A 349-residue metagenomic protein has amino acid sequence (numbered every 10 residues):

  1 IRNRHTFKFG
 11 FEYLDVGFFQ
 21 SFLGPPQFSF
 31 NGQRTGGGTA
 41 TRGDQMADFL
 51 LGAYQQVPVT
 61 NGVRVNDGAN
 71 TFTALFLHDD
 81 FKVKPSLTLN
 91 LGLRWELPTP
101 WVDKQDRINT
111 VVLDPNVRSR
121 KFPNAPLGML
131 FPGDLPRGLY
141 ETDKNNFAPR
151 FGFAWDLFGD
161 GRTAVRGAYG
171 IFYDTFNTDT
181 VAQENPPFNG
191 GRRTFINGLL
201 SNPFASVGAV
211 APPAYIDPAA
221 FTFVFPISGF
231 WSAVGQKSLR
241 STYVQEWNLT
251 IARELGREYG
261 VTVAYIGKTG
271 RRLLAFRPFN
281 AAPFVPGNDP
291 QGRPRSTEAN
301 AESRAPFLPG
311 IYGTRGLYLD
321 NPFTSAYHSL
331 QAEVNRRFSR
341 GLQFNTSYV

Functional and structural regions predicted by a protein language model:
I1-V349: Short acidic-glycine motifs
